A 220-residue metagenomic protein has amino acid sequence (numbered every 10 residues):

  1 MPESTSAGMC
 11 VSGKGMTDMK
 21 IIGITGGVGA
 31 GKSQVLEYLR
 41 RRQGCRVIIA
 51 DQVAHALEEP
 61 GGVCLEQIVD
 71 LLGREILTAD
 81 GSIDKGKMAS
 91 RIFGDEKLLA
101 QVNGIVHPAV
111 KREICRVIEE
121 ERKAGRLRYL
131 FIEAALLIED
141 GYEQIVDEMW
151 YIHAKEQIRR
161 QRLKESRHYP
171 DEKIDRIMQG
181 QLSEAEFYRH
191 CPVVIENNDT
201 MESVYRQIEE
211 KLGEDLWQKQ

Functional and structural regions predicted by a protein language model:
I24: Hydrophobic anchor at the beta1->P-loop junction of P-loop NTPases
V28: The conserved Walker
S33: Walker A/P-loop
C45-E58: Short beta-strand-centered segment that lines the nucleotide-binding/catalytic pocket of NTP-utilizing
H55-R128: ATP-dependent small-molecule kinase phosphotransfer cores that center on conserved nucleotide phosphate-binding segments
I114, E143-Q144, E165-E214: Small-molecule kinase domains that catalyze NTP-dependent phosphoryl transfer to phosphate-bearing small molecules
C115-A124, L130-E165: ATP-dependent NMP and nucleoside kinases share a basic, alpha-helical "lid"
